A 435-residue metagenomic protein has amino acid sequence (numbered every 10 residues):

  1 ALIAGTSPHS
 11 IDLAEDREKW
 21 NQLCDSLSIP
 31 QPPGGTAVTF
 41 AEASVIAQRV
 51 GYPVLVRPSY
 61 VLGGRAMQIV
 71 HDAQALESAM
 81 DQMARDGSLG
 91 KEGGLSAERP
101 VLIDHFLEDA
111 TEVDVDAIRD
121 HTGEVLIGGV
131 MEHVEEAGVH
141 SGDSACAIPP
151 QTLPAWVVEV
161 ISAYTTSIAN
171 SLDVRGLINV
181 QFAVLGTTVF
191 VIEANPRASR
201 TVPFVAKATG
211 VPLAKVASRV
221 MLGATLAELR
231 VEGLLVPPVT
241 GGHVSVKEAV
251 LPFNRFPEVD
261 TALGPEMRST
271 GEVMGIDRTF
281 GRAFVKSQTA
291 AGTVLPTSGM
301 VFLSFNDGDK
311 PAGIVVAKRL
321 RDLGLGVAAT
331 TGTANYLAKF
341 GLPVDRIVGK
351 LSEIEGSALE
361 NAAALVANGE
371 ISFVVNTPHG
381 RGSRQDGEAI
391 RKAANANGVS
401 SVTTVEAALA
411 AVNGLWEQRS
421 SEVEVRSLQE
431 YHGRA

Functional and structural regions predicted by a protein language model:
A1-G5, S26-S28, V50-P53, L62-G63 (+1 more regions): ATP-dependent carboxylate activation and anion-phosphoryl transfer catalytic cores that bind Mg-ATP to form
L2-M67, F340-I347, E406-G414: A conserved helix-loop-beta module that forms one wall/lid of the active-site cleft in ATP-utilizing catalytic domains
I3-T6, P33-T36, V56, I103 (+8 more regions): General beta-strand structural signal in soluble alpha/beta enzymes
I11-E15, T36, F280-K286, F305-D309 (+2 more regions): A general structural motif
A47-V50, T289-V301, L320-D322, A364-I371: Glycine-rich phosphate/diphosphate-binding loops that line cofactor/substrate pockets in enzymes
S59-V61, R197, N306-G308, P378-G382: Short glycine-rich anion-binding loops that position phosphate/pyrophosphate groups of nucleotides and phosphorylated
K310-G414: Feature captures the catalytic cores and cofactor-binding loops of soluble hydro-lyases/lyases that act on carboxylate
V405-A435: C-terminal functional extensions of proteins
